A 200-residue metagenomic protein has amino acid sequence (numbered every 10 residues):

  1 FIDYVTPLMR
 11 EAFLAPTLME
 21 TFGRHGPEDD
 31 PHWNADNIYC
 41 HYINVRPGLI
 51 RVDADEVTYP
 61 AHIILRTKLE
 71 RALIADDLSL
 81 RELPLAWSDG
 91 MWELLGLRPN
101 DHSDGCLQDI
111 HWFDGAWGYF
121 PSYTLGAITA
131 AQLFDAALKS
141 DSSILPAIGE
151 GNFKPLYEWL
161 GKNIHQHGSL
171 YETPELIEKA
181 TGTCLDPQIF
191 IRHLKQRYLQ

Functional and structural regions predicted by a protein language model:
F1-D114: Long, amphipathic alpha-helical stalk/connector segments used for oligomerization, subunit docking, or mechanical
I63, T67-Q200: C-terminal, non-catalytic "cap/extension" segments appended to globular domains
